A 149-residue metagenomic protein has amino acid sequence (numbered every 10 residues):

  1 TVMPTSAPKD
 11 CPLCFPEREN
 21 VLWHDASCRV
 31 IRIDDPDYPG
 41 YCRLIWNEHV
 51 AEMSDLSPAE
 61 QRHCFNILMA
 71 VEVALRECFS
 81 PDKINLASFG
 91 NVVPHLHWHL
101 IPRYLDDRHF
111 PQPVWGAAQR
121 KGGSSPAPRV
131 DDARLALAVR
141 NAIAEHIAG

Functional and structural regions predicted by a protein language model:
V2-G149: HIT superfamily nucleotide-processing domains
